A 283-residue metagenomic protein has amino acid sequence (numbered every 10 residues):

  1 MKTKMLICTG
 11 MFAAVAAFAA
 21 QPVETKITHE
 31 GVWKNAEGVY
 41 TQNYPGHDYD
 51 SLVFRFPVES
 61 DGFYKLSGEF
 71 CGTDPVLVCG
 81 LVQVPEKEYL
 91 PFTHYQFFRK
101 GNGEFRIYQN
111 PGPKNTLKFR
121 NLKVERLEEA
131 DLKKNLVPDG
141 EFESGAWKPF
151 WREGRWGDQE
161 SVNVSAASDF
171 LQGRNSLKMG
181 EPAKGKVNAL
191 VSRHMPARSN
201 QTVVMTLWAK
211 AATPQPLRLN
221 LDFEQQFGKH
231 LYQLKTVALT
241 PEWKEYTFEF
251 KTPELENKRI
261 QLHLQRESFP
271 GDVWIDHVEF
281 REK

Functional and structural regions predicted by a protein language model:
M1-T9: Bacterial N-terminal signal peptides that target proteins for export
G10-A19: Hydrophobic h-region of N-terminal signal peptides that target proteins for export in Gram-negative bacteria
A20-K283: Extracellular and organelle-lumenal recognition/adhesion modules and their flexible linkers in secreted
